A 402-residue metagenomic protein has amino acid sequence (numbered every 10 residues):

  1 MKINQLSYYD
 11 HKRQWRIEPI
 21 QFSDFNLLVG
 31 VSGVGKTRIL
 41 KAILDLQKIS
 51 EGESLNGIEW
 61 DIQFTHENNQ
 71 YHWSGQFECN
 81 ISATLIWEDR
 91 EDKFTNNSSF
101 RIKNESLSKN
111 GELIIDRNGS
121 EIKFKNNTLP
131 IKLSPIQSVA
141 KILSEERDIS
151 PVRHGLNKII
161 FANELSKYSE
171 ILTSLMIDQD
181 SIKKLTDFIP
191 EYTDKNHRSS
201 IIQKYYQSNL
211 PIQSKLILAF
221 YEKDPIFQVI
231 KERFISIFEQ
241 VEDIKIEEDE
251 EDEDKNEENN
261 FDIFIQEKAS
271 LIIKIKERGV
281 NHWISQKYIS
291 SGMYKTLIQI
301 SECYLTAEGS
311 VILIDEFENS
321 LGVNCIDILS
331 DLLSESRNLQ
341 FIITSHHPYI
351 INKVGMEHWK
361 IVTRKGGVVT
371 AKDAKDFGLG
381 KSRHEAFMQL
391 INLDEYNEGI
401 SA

Functional and structural regions predicted by a protein language model:
M1-D24, I171-S310, I400-A402: Conserved NTPase motor "head" modules and their coupling/switch loops across ABC/AAA+ ATPases, GTPases, and GHKL ATPases
M1-G52, I265-A402: Switch/communication elements of ASCE P-loop NTPase nucleotide-binding domains
I3-L6, L46, I62, W73-G75 (+6 more regions): Hydrophobic beta-strand residues in large extracellular and virion-surface proteins
Y9, Q63-E67, S108, K276-R278: A generic structural motif
Q21-D24, V29, R38-S99: Conserved P-loop NTP-binding catalytic core
D24, G75-S82, G119-K123, T128 (+2 more regions): A short, sequence-level motif marking secondary-structure junctions
H72-N110, D252-K274, G366-K375: Short, well-ordered strand-loop elements centered on a beta-strand within folded domains, enriched for acidic residues
N80-E242: Electropositive, glycine-dotted interaction segments that contact anionic polymers or phosphate-rich ligands
